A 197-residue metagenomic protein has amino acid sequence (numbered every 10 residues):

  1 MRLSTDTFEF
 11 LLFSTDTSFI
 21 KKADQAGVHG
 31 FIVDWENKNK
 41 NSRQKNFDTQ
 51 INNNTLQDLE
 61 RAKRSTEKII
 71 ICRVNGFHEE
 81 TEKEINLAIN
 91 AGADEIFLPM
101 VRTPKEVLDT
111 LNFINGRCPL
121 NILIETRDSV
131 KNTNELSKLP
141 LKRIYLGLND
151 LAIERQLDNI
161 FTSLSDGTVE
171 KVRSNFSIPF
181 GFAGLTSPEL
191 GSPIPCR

Functional and structural regions predicted by a protein language model:
M1-K68, F77: Conserved N-terminal beta1-alpha1 strand-loop-helix module at the mouth
D6-S14, F31-V33, K68-V74, I96-L98 (+3 more regions): Hydrophobic faces of well-ordered beta-strands that scaffold small-molecule active sites in alpha/beta enzyme cores
S14-S18, W35-N37, G76-H78, R102 (+3 more regions): Active-site-proximal loop/turn and secondary-structure-junction residues that shape catalytic pockets, frequently
T17-Q25, E79-N90, E106, R127-P140 (+1 more regions): Catalytic cores of alpha/beta
A26-F31, I89-E95, I114-L120, K138-Y145: Glycine-enriched alpha-helix->loop->beta-strand junction motifs that scaffold or abut catalytic
N39-A62, H78-K83, P99-C118, D128-N132 (+2 more regions): Active-site-adjacent beta->alpha loops and helix N-cap segments on the catalytic face of soluble alpha/beta enzymes
I69-P99: Glycine/small-residue-rich loop that forms an oxyanion/phosphate-binding "nest" at active or ligand-binding sites
T168-S174, I178-S187: A conserved mid-domain beta-alpha-beta active-site/ligand-binding segment of alpha/beta enzyme cores
